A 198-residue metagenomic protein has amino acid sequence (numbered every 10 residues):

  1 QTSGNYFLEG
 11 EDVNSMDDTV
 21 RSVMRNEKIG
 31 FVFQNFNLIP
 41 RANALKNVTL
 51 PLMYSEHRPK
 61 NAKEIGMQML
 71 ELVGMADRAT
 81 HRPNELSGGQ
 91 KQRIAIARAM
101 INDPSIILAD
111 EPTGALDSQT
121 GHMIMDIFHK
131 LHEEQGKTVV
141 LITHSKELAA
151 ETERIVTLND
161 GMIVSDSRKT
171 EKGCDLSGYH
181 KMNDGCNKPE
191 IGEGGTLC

Functional and structural regions predicted by a protein language model:
Q1-L158: ABC family nucleotide-binding domain
M162-T196: Conserved beta-strand-loop-alpha-helix hinge in the C-terminal portion of ABC ATPase nucleotide-binding domains
